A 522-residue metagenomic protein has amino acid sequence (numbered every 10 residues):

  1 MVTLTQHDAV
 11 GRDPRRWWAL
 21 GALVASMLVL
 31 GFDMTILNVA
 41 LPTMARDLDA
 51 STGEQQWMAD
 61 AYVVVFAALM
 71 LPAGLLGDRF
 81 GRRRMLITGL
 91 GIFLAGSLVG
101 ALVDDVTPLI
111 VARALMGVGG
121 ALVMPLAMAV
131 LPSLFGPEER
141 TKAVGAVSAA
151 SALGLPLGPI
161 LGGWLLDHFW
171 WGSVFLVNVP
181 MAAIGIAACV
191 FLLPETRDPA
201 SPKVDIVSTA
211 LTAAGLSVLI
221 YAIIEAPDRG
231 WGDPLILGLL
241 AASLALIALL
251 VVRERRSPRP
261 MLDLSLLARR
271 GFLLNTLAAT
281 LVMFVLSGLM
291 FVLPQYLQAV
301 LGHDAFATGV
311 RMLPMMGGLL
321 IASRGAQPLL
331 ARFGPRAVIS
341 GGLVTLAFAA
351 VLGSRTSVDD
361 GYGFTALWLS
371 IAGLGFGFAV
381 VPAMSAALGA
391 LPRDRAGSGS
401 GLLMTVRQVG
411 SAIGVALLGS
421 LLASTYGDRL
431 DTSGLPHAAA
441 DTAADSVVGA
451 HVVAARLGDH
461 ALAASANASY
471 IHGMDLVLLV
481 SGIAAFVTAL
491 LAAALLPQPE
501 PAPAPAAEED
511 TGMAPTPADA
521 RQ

Functional and structural regions predicted by a protein language model:
V2-A25, G31, V252, G271 (+2 more regions): Transmembrane-helix exit segments and adjacent C-terminal regions of multi-pass membrane proteins
V2-F191, G325, F333, V351-S354: Transmembrane-helix bundle of Major Facilitator Superfamily
R16-F66, M70, W170, P180 (+7 more regions): Transmembrane core module of solute transporters
A22, D78-L90, D104-T107, L126-A129 (+3 more regions): C-terminal module of multi-pass small-molecule transporters
D105, D167-H168, V190-P199, D228-R229 (+5 more regions): Transmembrane helix-loop junctions in multipass membrane proteins, especially transporters and channels
D167, W171-L211, R255-P258, A268 (+2 more regions): Conserved aromatic/hydrophobic "specificity hotspots" at molecular recognition or selectivity sites
D167-V177, E225-L235, D304, S424-G482: A membrane-interface helix-boundary motif in multi-pass transporters
P180-R197, G215-I224, A242-R256, T488-L496: C-terminal membrane-cytosol helix-exit motif in multi-pass small-molecule transporters
